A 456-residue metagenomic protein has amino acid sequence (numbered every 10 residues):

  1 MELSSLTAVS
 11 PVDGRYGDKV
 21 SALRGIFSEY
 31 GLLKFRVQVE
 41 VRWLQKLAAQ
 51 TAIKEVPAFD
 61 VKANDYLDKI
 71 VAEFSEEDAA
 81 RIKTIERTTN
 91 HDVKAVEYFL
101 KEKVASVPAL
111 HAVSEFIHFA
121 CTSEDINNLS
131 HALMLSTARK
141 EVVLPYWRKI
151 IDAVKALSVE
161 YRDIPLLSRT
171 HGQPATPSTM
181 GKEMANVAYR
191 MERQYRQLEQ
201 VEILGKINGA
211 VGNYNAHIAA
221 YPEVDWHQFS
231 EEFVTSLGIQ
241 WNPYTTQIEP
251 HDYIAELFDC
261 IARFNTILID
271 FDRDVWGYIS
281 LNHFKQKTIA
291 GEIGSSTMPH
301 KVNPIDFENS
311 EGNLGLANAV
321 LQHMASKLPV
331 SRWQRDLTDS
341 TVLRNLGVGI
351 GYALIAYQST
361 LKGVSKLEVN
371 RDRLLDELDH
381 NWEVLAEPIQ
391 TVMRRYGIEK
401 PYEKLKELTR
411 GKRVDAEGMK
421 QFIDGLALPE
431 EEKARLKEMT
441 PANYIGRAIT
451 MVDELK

Functional and structural regions predicted by a protein language model:
M1-K34, I85-E86, H283-F284, S295-K456: Glycine-rich cofactor/substrate-binding loops
E2-H217, Y221-E232, G294, F307-N309 (+5 more regions): A helix-coil-helix interface module used to build multimeric assemblies and to scaffold catalytic/cofactor sites
R42-L47, F99, K103, A138 (+17 more regions): Generic, well-ordered alpha-helical scaffold segments in large soluble proteins
A105-H111, E199-E202, S280-H283, N318-Q322 (+1 more regions): Proline-centered turn/helix-capping motifs that create local helix->coil transitions or kinks
S123, I218-Y221, S236, W241-I248 (+4 more regions): A structural signal for small-residue-enriched, beta-sheet-centric alpha/beta enzyme cores and oligomeric scaffold folds
L135-S136, V143, M184, P250 (+4 more regions): Amphipathic alpha-helical coiled-coil segments and their boundaries
Q194, Q240, T246-R332: Glycine-rich anion/phosphate-binding loop at the beta-strand->alpha-helix junction
